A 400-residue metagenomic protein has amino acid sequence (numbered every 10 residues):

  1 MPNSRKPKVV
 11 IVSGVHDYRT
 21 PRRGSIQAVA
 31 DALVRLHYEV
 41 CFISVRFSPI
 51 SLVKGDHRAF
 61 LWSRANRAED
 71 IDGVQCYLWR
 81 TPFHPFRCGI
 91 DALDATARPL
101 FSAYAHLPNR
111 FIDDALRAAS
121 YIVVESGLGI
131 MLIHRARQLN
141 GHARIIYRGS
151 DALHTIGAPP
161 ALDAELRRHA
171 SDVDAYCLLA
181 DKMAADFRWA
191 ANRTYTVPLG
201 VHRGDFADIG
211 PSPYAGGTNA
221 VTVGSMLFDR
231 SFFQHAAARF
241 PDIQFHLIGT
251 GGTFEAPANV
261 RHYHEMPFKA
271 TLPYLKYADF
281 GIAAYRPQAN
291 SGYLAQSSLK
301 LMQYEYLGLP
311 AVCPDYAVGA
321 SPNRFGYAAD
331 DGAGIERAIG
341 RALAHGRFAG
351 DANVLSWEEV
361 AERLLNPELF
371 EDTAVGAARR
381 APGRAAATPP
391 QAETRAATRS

Functional and structural regions predicted by a protein language model:
N3-I26, I43-R46, A283: Nucleotide-activated donor-dependent transferases that construct or modify glycoconjugates
T20, G24, E265, K269 (+3 more regions): Nucleotide-sugar-dependent
V29, H106-A119, R135-Q138, A152 (+1 more regions): Membrane-proximal helix-turn-helix segments that form the acceptor-binding/catalytic region of lipid-linked
I90-S102, N109-G129: Short N-terminal targeting/anchoring amphipathic segment
A97-L100, H202-K276, L301, F325 (+1 more regions): Conserved catalytic-core segment of nucleotide-activated headgroup transferases in glycan assembly
K182, V197-G200: Carbohydrate-associated surface elements
A320-R341: Change "using UDP/GDP/dTDP sugars" to "using nucleotide sugars
G340-G383: A charged, aromatic-enriched C-terminal amphipathic alpha-helix characteristic of glycosyltransferases across folds
